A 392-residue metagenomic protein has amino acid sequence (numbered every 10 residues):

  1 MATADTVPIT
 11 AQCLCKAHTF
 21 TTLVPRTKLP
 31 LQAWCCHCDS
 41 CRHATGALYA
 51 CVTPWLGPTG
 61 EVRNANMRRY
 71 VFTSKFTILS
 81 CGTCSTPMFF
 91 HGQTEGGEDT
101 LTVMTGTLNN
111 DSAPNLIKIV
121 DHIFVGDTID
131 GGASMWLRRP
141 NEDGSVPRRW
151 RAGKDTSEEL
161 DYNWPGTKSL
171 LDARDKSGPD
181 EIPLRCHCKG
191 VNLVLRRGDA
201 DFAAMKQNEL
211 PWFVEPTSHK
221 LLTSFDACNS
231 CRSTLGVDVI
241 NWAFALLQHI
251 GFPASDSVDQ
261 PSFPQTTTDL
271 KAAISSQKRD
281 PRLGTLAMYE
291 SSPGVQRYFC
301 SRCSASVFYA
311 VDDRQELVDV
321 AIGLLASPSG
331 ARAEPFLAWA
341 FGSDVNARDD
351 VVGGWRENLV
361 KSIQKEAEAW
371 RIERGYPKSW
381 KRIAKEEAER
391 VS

Functional and structural regions predicted by a protein language model:
A2-R185, N192-S392: A short Gly-Trp-Pro
